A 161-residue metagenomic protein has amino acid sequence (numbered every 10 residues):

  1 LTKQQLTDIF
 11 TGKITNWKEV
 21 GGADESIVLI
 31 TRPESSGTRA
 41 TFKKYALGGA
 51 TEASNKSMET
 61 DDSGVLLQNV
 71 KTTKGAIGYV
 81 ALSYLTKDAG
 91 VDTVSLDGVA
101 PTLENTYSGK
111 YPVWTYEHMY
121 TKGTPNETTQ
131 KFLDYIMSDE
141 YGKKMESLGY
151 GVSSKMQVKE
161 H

Functional and structural regions predicted by a protein language model:
L1-H161: Exported/periplasmic ABC-transporter solute-binding proteins
